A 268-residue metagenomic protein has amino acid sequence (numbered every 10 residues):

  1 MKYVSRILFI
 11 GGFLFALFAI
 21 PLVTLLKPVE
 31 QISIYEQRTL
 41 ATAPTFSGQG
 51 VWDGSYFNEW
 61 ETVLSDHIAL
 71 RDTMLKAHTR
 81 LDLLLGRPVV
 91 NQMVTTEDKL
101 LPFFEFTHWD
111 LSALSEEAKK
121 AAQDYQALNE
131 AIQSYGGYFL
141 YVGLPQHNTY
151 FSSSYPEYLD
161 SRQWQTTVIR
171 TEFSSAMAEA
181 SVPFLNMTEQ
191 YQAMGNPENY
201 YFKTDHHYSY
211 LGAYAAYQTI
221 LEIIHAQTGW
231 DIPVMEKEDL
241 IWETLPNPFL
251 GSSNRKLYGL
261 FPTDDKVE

Functional and structural regions predicted by a protein language model:
M1-E268: Extracellular glycan-modifying ectodomains
